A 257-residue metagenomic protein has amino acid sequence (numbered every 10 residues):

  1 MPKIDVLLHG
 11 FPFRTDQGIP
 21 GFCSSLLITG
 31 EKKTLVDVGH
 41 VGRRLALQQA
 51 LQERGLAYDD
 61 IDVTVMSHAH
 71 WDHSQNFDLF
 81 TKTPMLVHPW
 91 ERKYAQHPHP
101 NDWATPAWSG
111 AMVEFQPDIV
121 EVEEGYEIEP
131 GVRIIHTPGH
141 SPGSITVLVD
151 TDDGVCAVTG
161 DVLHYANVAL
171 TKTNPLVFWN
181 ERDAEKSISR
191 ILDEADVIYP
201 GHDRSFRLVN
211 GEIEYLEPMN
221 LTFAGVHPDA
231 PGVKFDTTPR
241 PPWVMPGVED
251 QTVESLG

Functional and structural regions predicted by a protein language model:
M1-E31, K186, L192-E194, G211-L216 (+1 more regions): Zn-dependent metallo-beta-lactamase
P2-E53, T146-H164: Conserved beta-strand hairpin/beta-sheet module of binuclear metal-dependent hydrolase folds, prominently
D5-L7, V65, L86, V120 (+3 more regions): Hydrophobic/aromatic beta-strand patches that form the interior of the parallel beta-sheet core in alpha/beta enzyme
F11-Q17, H40-R43, D62-T64, I134-T137 (+1 more regions): Short, flexible loop segments at the rims of nucleotide/cofactor-binding pockets, characterized by
V36, S67, V87-H88, V158-D161 (+1 more regions): Active-site flanking residues adjacent to catalytic metal/cofactor-binding acidic residues
G39-Q116, D229-T238: Active-site HxH/HxHxD metal-binding segment of metal-dependent hydrolases
P89-H136, L176-D196: Metallo-beta-lactamase
R133-H136, P142-E217, L221, H227: Metallo-beta-lactamase
